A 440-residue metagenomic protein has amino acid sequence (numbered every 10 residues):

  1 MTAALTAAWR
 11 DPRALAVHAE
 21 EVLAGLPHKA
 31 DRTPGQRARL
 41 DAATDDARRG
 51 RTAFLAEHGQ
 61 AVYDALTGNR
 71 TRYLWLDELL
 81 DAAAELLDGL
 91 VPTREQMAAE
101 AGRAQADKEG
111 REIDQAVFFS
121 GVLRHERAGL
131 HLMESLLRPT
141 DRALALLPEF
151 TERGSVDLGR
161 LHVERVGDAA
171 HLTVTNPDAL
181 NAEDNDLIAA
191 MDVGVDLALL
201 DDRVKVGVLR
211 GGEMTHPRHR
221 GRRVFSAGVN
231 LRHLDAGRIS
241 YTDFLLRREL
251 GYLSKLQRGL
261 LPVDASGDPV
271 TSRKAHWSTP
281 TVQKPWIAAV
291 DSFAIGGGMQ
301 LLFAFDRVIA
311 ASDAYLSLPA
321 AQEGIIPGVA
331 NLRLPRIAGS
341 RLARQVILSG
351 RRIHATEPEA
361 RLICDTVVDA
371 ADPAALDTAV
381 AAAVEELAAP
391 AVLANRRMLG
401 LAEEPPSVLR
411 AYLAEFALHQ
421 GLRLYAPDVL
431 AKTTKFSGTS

Functional and structural regions predicted by a protein language model:
M1-R142, S155-V156, P262: Long, compositionally biased, glycine/small-hydrophobic-enriched stretches that function as flexible linkers, tethers
A4-G50, A310, A314, C364-A411: C-terminal long alpha-helix characteristic of the crotonase
T6-D11, V117-H219, G237: Conserved CoA-thioester-binding segment of acyl-CoA-metabolizing enzymes
T44, R48, G59, Y73-K108 (+2 more regions): Glycine-rich beta-to-alpha active-site loop
L172, L209, N230, L301-L302 (+2 more regions): Hydrophobic/aromatic residues within transmembrane alpha-helices of multi-pass small-molecule transporters
L172-T173, A190-D268, T281-V282, I287 (+3 more regions): A structural preference for short, pocket-lining loop segments at secondary-structure junctions
T271-P390: Crotonase-fold acyl-CoA enzyme core
V346-I347, N395-L399, S437: Short alpha-helical scaffolding segments that buttress acidic/His motifs in well-ordered protein cores
